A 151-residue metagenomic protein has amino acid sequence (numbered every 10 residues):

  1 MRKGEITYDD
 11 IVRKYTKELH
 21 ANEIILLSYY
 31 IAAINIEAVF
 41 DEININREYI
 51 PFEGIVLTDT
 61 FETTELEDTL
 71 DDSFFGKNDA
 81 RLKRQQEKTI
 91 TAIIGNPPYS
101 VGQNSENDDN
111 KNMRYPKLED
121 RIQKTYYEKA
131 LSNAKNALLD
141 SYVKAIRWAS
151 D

Functional and structural regions predicted by a protein language model:
M1-D151: SAM-dependent methyltransferase catalytic region
